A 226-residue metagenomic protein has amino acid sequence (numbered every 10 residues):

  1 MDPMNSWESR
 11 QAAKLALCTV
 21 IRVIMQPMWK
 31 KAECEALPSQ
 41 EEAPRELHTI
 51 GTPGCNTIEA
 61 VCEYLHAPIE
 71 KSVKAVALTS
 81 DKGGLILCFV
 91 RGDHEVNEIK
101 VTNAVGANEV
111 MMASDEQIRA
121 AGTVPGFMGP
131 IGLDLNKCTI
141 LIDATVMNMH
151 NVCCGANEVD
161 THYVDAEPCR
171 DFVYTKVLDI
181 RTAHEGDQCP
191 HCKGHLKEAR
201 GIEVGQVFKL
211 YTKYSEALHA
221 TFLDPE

Functional and structural regions predicted by a protein language model:
M1-E226: Extended, low-hydrophobicity, polar/charged segments
